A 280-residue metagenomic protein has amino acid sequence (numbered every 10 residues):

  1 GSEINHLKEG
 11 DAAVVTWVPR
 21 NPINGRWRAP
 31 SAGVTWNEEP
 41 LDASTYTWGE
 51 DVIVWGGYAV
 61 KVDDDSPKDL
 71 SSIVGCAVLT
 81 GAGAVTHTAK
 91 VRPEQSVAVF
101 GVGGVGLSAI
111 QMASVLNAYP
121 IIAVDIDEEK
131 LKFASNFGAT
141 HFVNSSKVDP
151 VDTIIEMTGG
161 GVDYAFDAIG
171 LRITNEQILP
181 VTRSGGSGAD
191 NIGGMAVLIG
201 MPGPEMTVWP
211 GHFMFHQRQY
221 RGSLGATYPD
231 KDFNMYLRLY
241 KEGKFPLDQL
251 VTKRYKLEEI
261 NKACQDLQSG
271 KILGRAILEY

Functional and structural regions predicted by a protein language model:
G1-I23, D63-S66: Glycine-rich beta-strand-centered segment in the early N-terminal region that forms part of a ligand/cofactor-binding
V14-D42: Acidic/polar short surface loop at catalytic or gating sites that assists cofactor/ion binding and chemistry
T16, F166-A168, Y280: Short, well-ordered coil/turn residues at beta-beta hairpins and beta-strand->alpha-helix junctions within
D51, V99-V102, A123-V124, V143 (+4 more regions): Glycine- and other small-residue-rich loops at beta-strand/loop junctions that grip anionic moieties
Y58, D64-V148, D152, M214: Mid-domain Rossmann-like dinucleotide-binding core that forms the NAD(H)/NADP(H) cofactor-binding site
A89-R92, I126, K132-Q219: Glycine-rich cofactor phosphate-binding loops and adjacent beta1-alpha1 units of small-molecule cofactor enzyme domains
G160, E176-L179, S184-A189, D230-Y280: C-terminal hydrophobic helical "lid"/dimerization subdomain of Rossmann-like NAD(P)H-dependent oxidoreductases
